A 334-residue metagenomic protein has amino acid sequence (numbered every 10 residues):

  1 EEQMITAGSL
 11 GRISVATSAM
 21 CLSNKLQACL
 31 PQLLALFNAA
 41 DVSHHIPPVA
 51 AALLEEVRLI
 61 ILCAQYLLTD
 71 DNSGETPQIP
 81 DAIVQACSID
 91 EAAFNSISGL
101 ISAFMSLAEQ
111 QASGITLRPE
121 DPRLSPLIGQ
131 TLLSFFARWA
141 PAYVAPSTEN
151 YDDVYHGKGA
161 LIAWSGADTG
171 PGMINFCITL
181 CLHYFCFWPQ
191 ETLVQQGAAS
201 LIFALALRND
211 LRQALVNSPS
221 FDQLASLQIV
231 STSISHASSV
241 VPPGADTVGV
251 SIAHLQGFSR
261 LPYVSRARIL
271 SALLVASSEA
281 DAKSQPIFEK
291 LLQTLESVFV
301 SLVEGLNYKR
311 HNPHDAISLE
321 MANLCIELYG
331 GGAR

Functional and structural regions predicted by a protein language model:
M4-R334: Alpha-solenoid helical repeat scaffolds
